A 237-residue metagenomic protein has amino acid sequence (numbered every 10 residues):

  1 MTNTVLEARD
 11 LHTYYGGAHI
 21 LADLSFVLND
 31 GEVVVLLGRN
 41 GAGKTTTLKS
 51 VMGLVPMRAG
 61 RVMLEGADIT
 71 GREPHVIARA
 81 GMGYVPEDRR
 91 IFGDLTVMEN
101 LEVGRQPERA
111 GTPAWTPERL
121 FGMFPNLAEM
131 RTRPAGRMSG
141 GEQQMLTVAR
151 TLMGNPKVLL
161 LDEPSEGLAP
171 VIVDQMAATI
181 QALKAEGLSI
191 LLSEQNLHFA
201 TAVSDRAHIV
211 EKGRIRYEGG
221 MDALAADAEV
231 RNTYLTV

Functional and structural regions predicted by a protein language model:
T2-V237: Glycine-rich phosphate-binding loops of nucleotide-dependent enzymes
